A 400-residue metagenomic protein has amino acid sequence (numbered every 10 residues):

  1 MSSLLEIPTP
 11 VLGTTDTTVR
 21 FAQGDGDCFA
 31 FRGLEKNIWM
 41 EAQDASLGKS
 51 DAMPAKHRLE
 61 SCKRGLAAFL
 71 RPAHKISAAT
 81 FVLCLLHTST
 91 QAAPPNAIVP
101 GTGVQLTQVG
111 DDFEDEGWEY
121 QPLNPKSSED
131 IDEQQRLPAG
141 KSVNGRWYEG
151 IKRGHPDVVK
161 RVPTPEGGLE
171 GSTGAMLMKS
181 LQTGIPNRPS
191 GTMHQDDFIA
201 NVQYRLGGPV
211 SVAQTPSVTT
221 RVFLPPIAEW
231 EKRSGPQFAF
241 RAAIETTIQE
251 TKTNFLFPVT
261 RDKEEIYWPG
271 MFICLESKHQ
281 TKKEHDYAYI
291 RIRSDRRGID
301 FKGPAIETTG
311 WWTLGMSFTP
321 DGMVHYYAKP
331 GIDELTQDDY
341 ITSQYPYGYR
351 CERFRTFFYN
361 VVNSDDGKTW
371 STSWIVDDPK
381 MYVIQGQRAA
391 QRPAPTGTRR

Functional and structural regions predicted by a protein language model:
L5-P10, T15-D16, F21, D27-P72: N-terminal secretory signal peptides that target proteins for export/translocation
S77-H87: Bacterial N-terminal signal peptides
A93-R296, D300-P304, D338-R400: Low-complexity, Ser/Thr/Pro/Gly-rich disordered linker/stalk regions
S211-A213, E307-T309, T319: Surface-exposed coil/turn segments at beta-strand junctions on protein surfaces, enriched
P225-I227, T319-D321, G331-D333: Short coil/turn motifs at secondary-structure junctions
G310-H325: Localized edge beta-strand/strand-to-loop motifs within extracellular or lumenal beta-rich domains
M323-G331, T336-D339: Short conserved catalytic/interaction loops centered on acidic-Pro-aromatic/His motifs
